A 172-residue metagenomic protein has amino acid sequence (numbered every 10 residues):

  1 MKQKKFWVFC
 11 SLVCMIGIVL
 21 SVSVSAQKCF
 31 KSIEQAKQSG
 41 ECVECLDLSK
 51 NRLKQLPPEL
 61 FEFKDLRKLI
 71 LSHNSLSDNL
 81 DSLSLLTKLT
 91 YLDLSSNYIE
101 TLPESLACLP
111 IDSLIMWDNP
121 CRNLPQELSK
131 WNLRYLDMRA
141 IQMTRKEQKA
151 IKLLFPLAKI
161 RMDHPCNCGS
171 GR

Functional and structural regions predicted by a protein language model:
K2-S49, A140, R145-R172: N-terminal capping/linker segments that flank leucine-rich repeat
F9-V13, L20-V24, K31, L71 (+4 more regions): Intrinsically disordered, low-complexity segments enriched in Ser/Pro/Gly/Ala and basic residues
E34, L56-E59, S77-S82, L102-S105 (+2 more regions): The feature encodes a structural signal of leucine-rich repeats
K37-S77: LRR N-terminal entry segment and analogous cap-like coil->beta motifs
G40, F61-D65, L83-L89, A107-I111 (+2 more regions): Leucine-rich repeat
L46-R52, L71-S75, L85-Y98, C108-C121 (+2 more regions): Concave beta-strand-loop units of leucine-rich repeat
